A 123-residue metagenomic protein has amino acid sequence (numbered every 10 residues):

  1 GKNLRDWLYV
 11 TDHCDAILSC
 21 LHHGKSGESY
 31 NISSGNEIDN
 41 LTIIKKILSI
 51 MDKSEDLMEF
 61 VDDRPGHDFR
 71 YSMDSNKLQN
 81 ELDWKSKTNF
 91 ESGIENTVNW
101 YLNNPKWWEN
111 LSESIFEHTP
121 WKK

Functional and structural regions predicted by a protein language model:
G1-K123: C-terminal substrate-binding subdomain of Rossmann-fold SDR/epimerase-dehydratase oxidoreductases
